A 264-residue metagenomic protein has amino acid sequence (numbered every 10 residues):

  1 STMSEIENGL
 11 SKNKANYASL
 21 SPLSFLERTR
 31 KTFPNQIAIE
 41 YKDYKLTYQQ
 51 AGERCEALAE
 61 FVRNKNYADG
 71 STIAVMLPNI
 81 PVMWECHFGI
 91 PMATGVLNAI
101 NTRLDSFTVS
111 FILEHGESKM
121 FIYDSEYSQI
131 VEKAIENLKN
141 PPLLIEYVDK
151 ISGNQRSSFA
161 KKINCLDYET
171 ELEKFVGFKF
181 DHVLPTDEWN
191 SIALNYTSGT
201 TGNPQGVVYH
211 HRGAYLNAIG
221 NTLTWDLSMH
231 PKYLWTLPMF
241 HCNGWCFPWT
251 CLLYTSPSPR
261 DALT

Functional and structural regions predicted by a protein language model:
A18, L23, N35-I80, W84-F88 (+2 more regions): Conserved AMP-binding/adenylate-forming core of the ANL superfamily
F25, N64-K65, F88, M92-E173: Structural core segment of the AMP-binding/adenylate-forming
T29, I39, A51, C55-L58 (+10 more regions): Adenylate-forming
P34-N35, I145-E146, A160, C165-L166 (+3 more regions): Conserved pre-ATP/AMP-binding loop-to-beta segment of ANL
T47-Q50, I192-L216: Conserved AMP-binding A3 loop
L77-I80, N101, L227, T236-H241: Conserved AMP-binding
G89-A93, N243-S256: Conserved short alpha-helical elements in the N-terminal third of ANL/AMP-binding
Y254-T264: Single conserved hydrophobic/aromatic residue that forms the stacking wall/gate of nucleotide- or nucleobase-binding
